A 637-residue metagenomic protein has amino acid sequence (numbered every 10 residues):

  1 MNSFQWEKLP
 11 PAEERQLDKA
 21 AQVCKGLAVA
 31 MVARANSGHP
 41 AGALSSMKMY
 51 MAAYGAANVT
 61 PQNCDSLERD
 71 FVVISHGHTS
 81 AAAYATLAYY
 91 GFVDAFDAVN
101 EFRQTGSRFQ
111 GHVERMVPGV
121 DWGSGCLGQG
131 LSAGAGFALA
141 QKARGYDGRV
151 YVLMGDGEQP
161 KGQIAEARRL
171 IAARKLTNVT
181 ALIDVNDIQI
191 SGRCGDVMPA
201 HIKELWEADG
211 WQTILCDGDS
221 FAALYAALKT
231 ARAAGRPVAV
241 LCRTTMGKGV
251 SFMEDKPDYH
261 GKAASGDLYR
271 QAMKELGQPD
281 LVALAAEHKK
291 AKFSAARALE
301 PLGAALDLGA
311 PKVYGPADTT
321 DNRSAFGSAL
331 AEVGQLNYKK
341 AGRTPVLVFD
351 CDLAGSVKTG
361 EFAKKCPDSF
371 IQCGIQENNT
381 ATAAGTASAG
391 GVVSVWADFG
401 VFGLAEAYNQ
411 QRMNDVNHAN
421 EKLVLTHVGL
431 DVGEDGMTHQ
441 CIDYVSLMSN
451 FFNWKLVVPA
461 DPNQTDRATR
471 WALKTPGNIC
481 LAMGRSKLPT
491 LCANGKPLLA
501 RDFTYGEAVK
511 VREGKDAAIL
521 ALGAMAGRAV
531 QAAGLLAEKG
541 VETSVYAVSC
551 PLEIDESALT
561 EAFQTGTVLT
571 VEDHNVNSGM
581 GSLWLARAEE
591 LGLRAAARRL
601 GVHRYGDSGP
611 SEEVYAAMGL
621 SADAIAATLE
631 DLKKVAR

Functional and structural regions predicted by a protein language model:
M1-G148, L284-A482, K487-L488, A622 (+1 more regions): Thiamine diphosphate
E14, Q104-V120, L127-Q129, A133 (+7 more regions): Thiamine diphosphate
K48, E158, E166, E377 (+1 more regions): Acidic-residue sensor for enzyme active/binding pockets
H76, G157, S220, C351 (+6 more regions): Short beta->alpha junction loops/turns
M154: Short hydrophobic beta-strand that contains or immediately precedes a catalytic carboxylate
G157, N414, L569: Alpha-helical transition-metal enzyme core signature, strongest for iron centers
G157-Q163, S220-Y225, F402, P459-D466 (+1 more regions): Active-site glycine- and acidic-residue-rich loops that bind and position anionic ligands or nucleotide-like cofactors
